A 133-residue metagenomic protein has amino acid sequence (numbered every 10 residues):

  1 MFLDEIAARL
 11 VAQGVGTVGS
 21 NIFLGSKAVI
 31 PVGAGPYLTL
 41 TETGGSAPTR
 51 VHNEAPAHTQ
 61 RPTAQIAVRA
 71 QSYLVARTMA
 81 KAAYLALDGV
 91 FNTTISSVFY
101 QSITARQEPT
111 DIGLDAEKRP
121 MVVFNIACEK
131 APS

Functional and structural regions predicted by a protein language model:
M1-E54, L74, T78, V90-F99: Small/polar-rich, solvent-exposed N-terminal microdomains that initiate assembly or binding
P31, A55-A57, D115-E117: Sterically constrained small-residue positions within well-ordered secondary structures of folded domains
P56-R61, Y100-S102: Glycine-rich, flexible loop segments associated with nucleotide phosphate handling
H58-Q71, A76, A83, R119-K130: Oligomerization/assembly interface segments of phage tail-like spikes and tubes
L74-A86, T104-Q107: Surface-exposed, low-hydrophobicity beta-strand/loop segments enriched in small/polar/acidic residues
L87-S133: Acidic-leaning, charged glycine-interspersed low-complexity segments
